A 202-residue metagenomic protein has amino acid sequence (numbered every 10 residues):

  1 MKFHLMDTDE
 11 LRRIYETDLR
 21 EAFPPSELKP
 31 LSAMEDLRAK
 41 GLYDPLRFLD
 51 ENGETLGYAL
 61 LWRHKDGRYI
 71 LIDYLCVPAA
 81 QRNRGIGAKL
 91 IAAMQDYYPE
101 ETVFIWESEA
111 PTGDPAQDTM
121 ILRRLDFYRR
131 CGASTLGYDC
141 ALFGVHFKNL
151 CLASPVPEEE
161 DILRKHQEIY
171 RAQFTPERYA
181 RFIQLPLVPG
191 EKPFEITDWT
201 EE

Functional and structural regions predicted by a protein language model:
M1-A33, D161, K165, R181 (+1 more regions): Short amphipathic alpha-helix that is part of the acyltransferase structural core
E16, P24-A79: A conserved beta-strand-loop-helix scaffold within acyl/acetyltransferase catalytic domains
L75, E109, C140: Histidine- and/or cysteine-centered catalytic micro-motif in compact active-site loops
V77, N83-Y97, I121: Conserved acetyl-CoA-binding loop-helix of GNAT-fold acetyltransferases
Y98-M120: Conserved GNAT acetyl-CoA-binding A-motif
A116-D118, R123-F147: Conserved catalytic-core motifs of GNAT/GCN5-like acyltransferases
I121, A141-E202: C-terminal "cap" of GNAT-fold acetyltransferases
